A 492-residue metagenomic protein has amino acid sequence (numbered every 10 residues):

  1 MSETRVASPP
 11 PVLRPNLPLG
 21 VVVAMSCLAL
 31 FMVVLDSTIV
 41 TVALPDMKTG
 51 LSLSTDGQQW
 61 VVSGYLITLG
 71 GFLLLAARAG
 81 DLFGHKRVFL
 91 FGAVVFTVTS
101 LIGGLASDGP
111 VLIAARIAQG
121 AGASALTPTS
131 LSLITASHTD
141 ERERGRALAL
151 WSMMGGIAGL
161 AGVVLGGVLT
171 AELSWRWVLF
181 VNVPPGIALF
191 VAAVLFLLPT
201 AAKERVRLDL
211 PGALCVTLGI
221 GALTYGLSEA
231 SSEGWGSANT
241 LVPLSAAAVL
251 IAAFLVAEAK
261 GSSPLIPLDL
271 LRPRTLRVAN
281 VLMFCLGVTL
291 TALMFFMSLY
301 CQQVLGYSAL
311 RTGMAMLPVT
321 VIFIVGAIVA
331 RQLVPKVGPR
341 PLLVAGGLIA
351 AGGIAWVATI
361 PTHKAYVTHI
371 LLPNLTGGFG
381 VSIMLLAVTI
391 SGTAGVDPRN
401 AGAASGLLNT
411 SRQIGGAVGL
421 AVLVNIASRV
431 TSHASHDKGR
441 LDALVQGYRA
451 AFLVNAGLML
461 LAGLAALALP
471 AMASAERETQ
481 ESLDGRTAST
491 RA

Functional and structural regions predicted by a protein language model:
M1-P18, L469-A492: Intrinsic disorder in cytosolic terminal tails and internal cytosolic loops of multi-pass membrane transporters
S2-L195, I328-A330, V337, L348-A351 (+3 more regions): Transmembrane-helix bundle of Major Facilitator Superfamily
E3, V183-A202, T217-E229, A246-G261 (+1 more regions): C-terminal membrane-cytosol helix-exit motif in multi-pass small-molecule transporters
L19-V42, T55, V61, P211 (+5 more regions): 12-transmembrane solute porter fold
F91, G145-G155, R205-C215, T240 (+2 more regions): Cytoplasmic-side transmembrane-helix entry/capping segments in multi-pass membrane proteins
G109, S174, A201-V206, A230-G236 (+1 more regions): Membrane-interface helix caps and helix-loop-helix hairpins in membrane proteins
P199-L214, K260-I266, A475-D484: Flexible cytoplasmic inter-helical loops of multi-pass small-molecule transporters
